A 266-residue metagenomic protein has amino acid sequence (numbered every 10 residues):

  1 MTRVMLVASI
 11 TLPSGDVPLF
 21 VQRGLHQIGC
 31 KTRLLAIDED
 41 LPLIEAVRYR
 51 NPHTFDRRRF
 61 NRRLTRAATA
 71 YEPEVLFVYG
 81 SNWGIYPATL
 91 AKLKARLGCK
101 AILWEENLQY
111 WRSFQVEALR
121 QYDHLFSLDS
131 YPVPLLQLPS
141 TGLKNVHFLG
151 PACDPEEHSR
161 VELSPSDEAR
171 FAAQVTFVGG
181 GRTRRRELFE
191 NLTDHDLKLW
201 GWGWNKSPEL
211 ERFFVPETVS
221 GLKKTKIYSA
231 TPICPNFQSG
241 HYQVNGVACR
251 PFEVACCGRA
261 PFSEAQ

Functional and structural regions predicted by a protein language model:
M1-R63, Y71, V78-A88, V116-Q266: Nucleotide-sugar donor-binding catalytic core of glycosyltransferases
R63, Q109-Y110: Catalytic-core helical/loop segments in enzymes performing group transfer/polymerization on anionic/lipid-linked
L93-L108, F126: Active-site proximal beta-strand in glycosyltransferases
I102, Q109, K198-W202: Short, low-complexity intrinsically disordered segments
